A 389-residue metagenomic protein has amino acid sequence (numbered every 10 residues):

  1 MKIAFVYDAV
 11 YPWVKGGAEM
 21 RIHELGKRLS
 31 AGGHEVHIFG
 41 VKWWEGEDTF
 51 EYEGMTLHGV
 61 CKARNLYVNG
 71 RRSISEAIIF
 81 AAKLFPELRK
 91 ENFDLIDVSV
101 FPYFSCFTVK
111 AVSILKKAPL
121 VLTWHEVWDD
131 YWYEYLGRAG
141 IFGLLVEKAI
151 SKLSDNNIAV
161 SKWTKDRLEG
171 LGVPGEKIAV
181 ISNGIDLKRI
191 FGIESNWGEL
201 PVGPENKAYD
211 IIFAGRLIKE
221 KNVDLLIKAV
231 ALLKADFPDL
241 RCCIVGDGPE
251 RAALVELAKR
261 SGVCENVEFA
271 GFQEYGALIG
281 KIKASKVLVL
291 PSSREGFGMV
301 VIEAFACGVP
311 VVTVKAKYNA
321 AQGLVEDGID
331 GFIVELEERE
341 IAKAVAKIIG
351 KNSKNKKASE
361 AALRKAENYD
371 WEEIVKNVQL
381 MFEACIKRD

Functional and structural regions predicted by a protein language model:
A77-A81, L95-K117, V121-D129: An aromatic- and histidine-rich active-site surface loop
P119-V121, W128-L153: Nucleotide-sugar donor phosphate/pyrophosphate-binding loop at the beta->alpha transition of glycosyltransferases
W163, G184: Carbohydrate-associated surface elements
E199, E205-K221, I227-V230: Conserved donor-binding/catalytic core segment of Leloir-type glycosyltransferases
F272-Q273, G280-S285: Short alpha-helical donor nucleotide-sugar binding micro-motif in glycosyltransferases
S293: Aromatic "clamp/platform" in nucleotide-sugar-dependent glycosyltransferases that forms part of the donor/acceptor
P310-K315: Short hydrophobic beta-strand element within catalytic cores of glycosyltransferases and related nucleotide-activated
E326-E338, K347-N352: Conserved acidic donor-binding segment of nucleotide-sugar-dependent glycosyltransferases
